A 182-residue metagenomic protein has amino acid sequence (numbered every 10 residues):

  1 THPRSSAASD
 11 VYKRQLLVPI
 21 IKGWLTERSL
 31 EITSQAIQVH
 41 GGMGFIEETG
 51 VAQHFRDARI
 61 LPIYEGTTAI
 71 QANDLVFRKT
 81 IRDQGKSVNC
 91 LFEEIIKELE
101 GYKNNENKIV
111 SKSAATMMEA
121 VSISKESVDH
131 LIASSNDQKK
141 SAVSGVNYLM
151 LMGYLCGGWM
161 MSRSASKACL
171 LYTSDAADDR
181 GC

Functional and structural regions predicted by a protein language model:
T1-A8, Y12, Y172-C182: Single conserved hydrophobic/aromatic residue that forms the stacking wall/gate of nucleotide- or nucleobase-binding
S5-S29, T33-A36, K125-N136: Accessory "access/gating" subregions that flank catalytic or transport cores
D10-P19, A58, E106, Q138-V146: Glycine- and acidic
Q15-P19, G23, E27, T49-A52 (+3 more regions): An alpha-helix initiation/capping motif
L16-C90: Alpha-helix capping/hinge segments and adjacent helical runs
R56, K97-Y102, S174, R180: Short, mixed-charge aromatic SLiMs
L75-M118: A structural-propensity feature for long, helix-poor, extended segments
N104-S174: C-terminal amphipathic alpha-helical interaction region
